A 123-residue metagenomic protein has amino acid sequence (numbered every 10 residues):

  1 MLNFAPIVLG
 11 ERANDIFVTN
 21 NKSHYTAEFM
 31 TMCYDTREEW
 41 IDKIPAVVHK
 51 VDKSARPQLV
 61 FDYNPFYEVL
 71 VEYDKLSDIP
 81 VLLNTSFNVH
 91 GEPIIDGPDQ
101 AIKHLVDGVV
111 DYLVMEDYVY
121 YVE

Functional and structural regions predicted by a protein language model:
M1-E123: Flexible beta->alpha loop and helix N-cap segments adjacent to enzyme active/binding sites
